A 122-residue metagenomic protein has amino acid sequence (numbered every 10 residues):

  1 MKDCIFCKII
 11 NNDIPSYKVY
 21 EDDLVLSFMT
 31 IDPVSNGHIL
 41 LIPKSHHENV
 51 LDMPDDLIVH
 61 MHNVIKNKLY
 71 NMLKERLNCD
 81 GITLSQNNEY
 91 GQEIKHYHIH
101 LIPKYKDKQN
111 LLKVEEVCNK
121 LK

Functional and structural regions predicted by a protein language model:
M1-K122: HIT superfamily nucleotide-processing domains
